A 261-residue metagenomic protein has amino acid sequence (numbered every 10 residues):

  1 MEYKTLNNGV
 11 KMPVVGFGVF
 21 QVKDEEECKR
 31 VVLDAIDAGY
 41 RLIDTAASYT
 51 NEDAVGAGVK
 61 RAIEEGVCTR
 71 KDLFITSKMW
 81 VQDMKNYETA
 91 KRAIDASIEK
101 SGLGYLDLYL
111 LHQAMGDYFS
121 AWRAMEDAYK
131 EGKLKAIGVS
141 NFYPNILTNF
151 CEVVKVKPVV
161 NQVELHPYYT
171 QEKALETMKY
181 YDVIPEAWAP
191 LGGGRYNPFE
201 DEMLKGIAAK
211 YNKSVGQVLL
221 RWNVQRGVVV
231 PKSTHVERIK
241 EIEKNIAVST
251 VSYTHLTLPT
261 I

Functional and structural regions predicted by a protein language model:
M1-L73, L191: N-terminal binding-site loop/beta-alpha segment at the start of enzyme catalytic domains that lines or forms
P13-V15, I75-S77, Y109-L111, V139 (+3 more regions): Hydrophobic faces of well-ordered beta-strands that scaffold small-molecule active sites in alpha/beta enzyme cores
V15, Q171-I242: Glycine-rich, positively charged active-site loop/lid region within alpha/beta enzyme cores that binds and organizes
F17, I43, V55, I75 (+7 more regions): Conserved, mostly hydrophobic/aromatic
Q21, A47-Y49, M79-V81, M115 (+5 more regions): Active-site-proximal loop/turn and secondary-structure-junction residues that shape catalytic pockets, frequently
K23, Q82-V159, V163-H166, T170 (+1 more regions): Glycine/proline-rich, positively charged, aromatic-decorated active-site loop/lid region on the catalytic face
V32, E52, G56-V59, K91-D95 (+4 more regions): Generic structural signal for well-ordered alpha-helices, preferentially at hydrophobic/aromatic core positions
T254-T260: Conserved small/polar residues in nucleotide/adenosyl-binding loops
